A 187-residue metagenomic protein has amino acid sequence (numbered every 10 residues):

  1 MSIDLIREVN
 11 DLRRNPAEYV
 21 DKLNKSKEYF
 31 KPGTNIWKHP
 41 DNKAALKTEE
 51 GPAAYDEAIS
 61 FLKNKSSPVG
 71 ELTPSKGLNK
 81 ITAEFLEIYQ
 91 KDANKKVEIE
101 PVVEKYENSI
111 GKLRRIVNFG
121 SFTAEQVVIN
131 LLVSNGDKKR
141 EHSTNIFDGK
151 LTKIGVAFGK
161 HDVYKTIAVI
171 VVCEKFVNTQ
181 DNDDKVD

Functional and structural regions predicted by a protein language model:
M1-N94: A short alpha-helix/helix-coil micro-patch that ends at or immediately precedes a cysteine
S75-T179: A well-ordered secondary-structure block
K185-D187: Low-complexity, intrinsically disordered flanking regions
